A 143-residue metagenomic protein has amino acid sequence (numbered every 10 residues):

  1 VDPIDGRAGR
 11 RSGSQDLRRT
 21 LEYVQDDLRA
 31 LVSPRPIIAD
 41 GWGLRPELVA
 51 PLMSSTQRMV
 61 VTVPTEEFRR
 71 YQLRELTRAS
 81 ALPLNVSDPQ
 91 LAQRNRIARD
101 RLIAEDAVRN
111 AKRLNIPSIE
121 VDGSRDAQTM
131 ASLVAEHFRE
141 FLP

Functional and structural regions predicted by a protein language model:
V1-A39: Conserved nucleotide-sensing/catalytic segment adjacent to the nucleotide-binding pocket in NTP-handling enzymes
L28-V32, P46-L52: Active-site cofactor/cluster-binding pocket
G41-R45: Short beta->alpha connector loops
V49-T56, V134-H137: Short, surface-exposed basic-aromatic patches at helix termini and helix-loop junctions that form
M53-R58, L114-I116: Short glycine-/polar-rich loops that comprise or flank the Walker A/P-loop and associated switch/sensor motifs
Q57-D106: A glycine- and Lys/Arg-enriched "phosphate-lid" helix/loop adjacent to the NTP-binding pocket of small-molecule kinases
E105-P143: NTP-dependent small-molecule kinase module
